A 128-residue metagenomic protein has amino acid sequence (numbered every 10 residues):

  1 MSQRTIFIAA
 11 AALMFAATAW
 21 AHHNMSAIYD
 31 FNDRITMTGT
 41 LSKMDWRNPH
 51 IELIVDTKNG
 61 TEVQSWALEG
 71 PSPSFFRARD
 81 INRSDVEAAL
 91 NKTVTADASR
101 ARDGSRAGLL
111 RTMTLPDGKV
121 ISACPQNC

Functional and structural regions predicted by a protein language model:
M1-I8: Bacterial N-terminal signal peptides that target proteins for export
A19-I35: Short boundary/loop segments of OB/S1/cold-shock single-stranded nucleic-acid-binding domains
G39-L41: Conserved hydrophobic positions within beta-strands
R47-K58: Short aromatic-glycine-enriched beta-strand elements
E62-F75: Short, basic/aromatic beta-hairpin or loop at an interaction surface
A78-A96: Short nucleic-acid-contacting surface segments enriched for D/E, G, S/T with interspersed K/R
S99-Q126: OB-fold/S1-family single-stranded nucleic acid-binding modules
